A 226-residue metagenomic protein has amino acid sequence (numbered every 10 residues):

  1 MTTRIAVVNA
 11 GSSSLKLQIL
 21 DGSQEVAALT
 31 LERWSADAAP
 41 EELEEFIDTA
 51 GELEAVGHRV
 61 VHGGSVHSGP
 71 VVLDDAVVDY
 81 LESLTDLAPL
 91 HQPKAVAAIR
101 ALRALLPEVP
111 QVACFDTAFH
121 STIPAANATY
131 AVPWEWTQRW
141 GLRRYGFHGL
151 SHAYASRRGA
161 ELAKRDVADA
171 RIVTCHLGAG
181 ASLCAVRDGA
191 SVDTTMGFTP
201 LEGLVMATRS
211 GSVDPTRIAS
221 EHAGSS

Functional and structural regions predicted by a protein language model:
T3-R4, P93-A97, L106-E108, S182: Non-transmembrane, aqueous-exposed alpha-helical and coiled segments at domain scale
R4-A38, G197: Short glycine-rich, Thr/Ser-proximal phosphate-binding strand/loop in the N-terminal lobe of ATP-dependent enzymes
R4-V8, A55-G57, V112, I172-H176: Short glycine-aspartate micro-motif
E32-E54, L84, A98-R100: Conserved active-site "lid/cap" helical segment
D48-A95, V109-V112, A118-Y130: Short beta-strand-loop/turn "lid" adjacent to the catalytic site in phosphate-handling enzymes
Y80-A98, R139-A153: A gly/proline- and charged-residue-enriched helix-loop-helix capping module
T122-E221: Glycine-rich phosphate-binding loop of actin/hexokinase-like ATP-binding domains
H222-S226: ATP-binding/phosphotransfer module of carbohydrate and carboxylate kinases, centering on a glycine-rich
